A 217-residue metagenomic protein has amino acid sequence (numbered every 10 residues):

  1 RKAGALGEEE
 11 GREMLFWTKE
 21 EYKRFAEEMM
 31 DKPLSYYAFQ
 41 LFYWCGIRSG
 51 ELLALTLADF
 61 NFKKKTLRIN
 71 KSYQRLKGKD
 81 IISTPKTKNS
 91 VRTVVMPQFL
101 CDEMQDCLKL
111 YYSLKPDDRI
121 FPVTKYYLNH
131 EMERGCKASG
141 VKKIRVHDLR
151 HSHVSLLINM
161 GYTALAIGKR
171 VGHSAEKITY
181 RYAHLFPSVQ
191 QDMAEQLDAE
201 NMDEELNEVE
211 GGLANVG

Functional and structural regions predicted by a protein language model:
R1-L55, K63, F99, L110 (+2 more regions): Basic, Lys/Arg- and aromatic-enriched nucleic-acid-binding interface segment
R12, M29-M30, I81-V91, D118-T124 (+1 more regions): Short, contiguous acidic/charged loop-to-helix segments that flank catalytic cores in large enzymes
F16-K23, K64, S72-R75, P97-K142: Active-site/catalytic core of tyrosine-dependent DNA strand-transfer enzymes
E28, L55, D106-L110, Y182-L185 (+1 more regions): Residue-level signal for well-ordered alpha-helical positions
L34, Q40, W44-E51, R134-S139 (+3 more regions): C-terminal catalytic core of tyrosine-transesterase DNA break-rejoin enzymes
K64, K77, S83-V91, Q98-L100 (+2 more regions): C-terminal secondary-structure termini that scaffold catalytic or DNA-interacting sites
Y73, C101, Y126, A164 (+1 more regions): Catalytic-site neighborhood detector that most strongly recognizes the C-terminal catalytic loop/helix of tyrosine
